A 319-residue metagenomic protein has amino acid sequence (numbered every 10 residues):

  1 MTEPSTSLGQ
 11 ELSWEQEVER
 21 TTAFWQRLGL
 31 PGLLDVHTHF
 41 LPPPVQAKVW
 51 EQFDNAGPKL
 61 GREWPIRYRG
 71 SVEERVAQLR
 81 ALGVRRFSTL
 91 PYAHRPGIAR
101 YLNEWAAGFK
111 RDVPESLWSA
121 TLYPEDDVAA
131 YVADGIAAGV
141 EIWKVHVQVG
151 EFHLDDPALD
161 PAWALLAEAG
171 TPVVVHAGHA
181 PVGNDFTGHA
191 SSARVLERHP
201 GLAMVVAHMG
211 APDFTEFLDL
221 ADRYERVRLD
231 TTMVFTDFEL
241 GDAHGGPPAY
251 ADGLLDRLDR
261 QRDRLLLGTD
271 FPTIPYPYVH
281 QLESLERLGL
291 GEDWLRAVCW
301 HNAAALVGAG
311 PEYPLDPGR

Functional and structural regions predicted by a protein language model:
T2-V36, V45-R86, Q261-R264, P275-R319: Mid-to-C-terminal alpha-helical segments outside catalytic/metal-binding sites
Q10-E11, R85-R86, A93-T187, T236: Active-site gating/metal-coordination segments in enzymes
E11-E17, E141-I142, F152-L266: Catalytic pocket-lining loop regions of alpha/beta-barrel enzymes, especially the amidohydrolase/enolase/GH5 lineages
E19-G32, V76-A77, V132-D134, D160-A164 (+2 more regions): Short amphipathic alpha-helices and their capping/turn segments at secondary-structure boundaries
H37, L79, A106, W143 (+6 more regions): Conserved, mostly hydrophobic/aromatic
H37-P43, H176, H208: Histidine-centered divalent metal-coordination motifs
T89, L117-T121, M204-A207, G268: Short catalytic-loop micro-motif centered on adjacent basic/acidic residues
N103, D127-A129, S192, D213-F217 (+2 more regions): Short, well-ordered alpha-helical microsegments
